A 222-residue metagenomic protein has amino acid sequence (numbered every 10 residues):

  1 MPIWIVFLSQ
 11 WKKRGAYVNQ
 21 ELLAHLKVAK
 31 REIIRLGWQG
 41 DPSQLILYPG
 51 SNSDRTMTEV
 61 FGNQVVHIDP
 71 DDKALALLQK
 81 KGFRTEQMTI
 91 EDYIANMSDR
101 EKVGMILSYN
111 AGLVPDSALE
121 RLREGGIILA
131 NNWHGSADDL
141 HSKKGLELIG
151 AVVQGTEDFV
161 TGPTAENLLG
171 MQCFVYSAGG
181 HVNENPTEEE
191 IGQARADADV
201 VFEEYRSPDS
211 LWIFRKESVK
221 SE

Functional and structural regions predicted by a protein language model:
W4-G15, N19, L23-I33, G155-E222: SAM/dcSAM-binding transferase cores
E32-D41, M97: Glycine-rich helix-loop-beta junction characteristic of Rossmann-like nucleotide cofactor-binding loops
D41-N52: Conserved class I S-adenosyl-L-methionine
D54-E91: Class I SAM-dependent methyltransferase SAM/SAH-binding core
E91-I106: A short acidic, Gly/Pro-enriched loop at the edge of an enzyme's catalytic core that lines a small-molecule cofactor
V103-D116: A short SAM/SAH-binding and catalytic strip from SAM-dependent methyltransferases
D116-I127: A short glycine-rich, Lys/Arg-flanked "PGG" loop and its adjoining helix->strand segment in the class I
G126-A137: Conserved beta-strand signature within the Rossmann-like core of class I S-adenosyl-L-methionine
